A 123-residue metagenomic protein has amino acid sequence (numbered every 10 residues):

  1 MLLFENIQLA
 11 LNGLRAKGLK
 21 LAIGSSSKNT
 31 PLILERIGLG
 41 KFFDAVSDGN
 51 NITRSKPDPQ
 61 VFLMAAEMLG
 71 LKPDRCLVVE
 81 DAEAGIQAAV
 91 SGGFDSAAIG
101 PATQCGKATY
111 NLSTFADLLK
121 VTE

Functional and structural regions predicted by a protein language model:
Q8, N12-R15, L19, S27-E123: Asp-based, Mg2+/Mn2+-dependent phosphohydrolase catalytic module
